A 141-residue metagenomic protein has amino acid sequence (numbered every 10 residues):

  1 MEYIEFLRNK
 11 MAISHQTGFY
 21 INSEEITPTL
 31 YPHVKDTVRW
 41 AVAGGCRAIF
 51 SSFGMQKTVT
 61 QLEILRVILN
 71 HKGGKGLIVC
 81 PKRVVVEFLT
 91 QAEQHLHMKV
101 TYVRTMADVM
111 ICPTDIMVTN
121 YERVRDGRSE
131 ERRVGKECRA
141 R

Functional and structural regions predicted by a protein language model:
M1-R139: SF2 helicase/translocase NTPase motor core, specifically the RecA-like lobe 1 inter-motif segment between Walker
